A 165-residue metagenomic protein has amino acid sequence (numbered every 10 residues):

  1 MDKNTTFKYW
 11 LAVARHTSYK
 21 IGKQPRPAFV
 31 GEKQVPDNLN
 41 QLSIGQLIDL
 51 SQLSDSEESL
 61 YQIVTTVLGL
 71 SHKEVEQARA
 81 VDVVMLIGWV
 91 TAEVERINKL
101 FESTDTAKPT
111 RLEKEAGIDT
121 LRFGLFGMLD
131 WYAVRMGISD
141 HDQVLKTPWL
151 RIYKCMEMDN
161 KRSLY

Functional and structural regions predicted by a protein language model:
M1-Y165: An amphipathic, hydrophobic-aromatic interaction surface with interspersed Lys/Arg that forms lipid/phosphate-bearing
